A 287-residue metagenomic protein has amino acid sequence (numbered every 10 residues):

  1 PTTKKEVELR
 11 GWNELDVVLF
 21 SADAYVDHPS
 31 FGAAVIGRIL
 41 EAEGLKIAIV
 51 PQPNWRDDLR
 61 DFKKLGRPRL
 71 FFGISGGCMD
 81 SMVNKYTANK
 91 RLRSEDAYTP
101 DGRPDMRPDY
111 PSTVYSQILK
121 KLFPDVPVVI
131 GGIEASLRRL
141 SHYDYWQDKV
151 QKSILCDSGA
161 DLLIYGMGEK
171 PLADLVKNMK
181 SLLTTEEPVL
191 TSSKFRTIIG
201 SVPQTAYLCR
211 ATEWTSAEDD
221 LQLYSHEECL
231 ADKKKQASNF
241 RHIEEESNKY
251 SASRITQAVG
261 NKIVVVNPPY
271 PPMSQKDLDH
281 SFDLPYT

Functional and structural regions predicted by a protein language model:
P1-E14, A24, F240-T287: N-terminal [4Fe-4S]-dependent radical SAM core
P1-L9, I36-A42, L65-P68, L119: DnaQ-like (DEDDh/DEDDy) 3′-5′ exonuclease domain used for proofreading and 3′-end trimming on nucleic acids
K4-Y25, P108, S112, Q117-L119: A short, flexible N-terminal coil/short beta segment enriched in small residues
L15-S21, H28-G66: Nucleic acid-processing catalytic cores of prokaryotic defense/repair systems
V26-D27, A173: Loop/helix-junction capping segments adjacent to catalytic residues or to phosphate/diphosphate-binding pockets
G32, P51-G260, V266-P271: Glycine-rich beta-alpha loop elements in corrinoid/cobalamin-binding modules across cobalamin-dependent enzymes
G37, K152, L278: Short glycine-/small-residue-rich flexible loop motifs, especially phosphate/cofactor-binding loops
I39, E43, I118, L122 (+3 more regions): Generic, well-ordered alpha-helical scaffold segments in large soluble proteins
